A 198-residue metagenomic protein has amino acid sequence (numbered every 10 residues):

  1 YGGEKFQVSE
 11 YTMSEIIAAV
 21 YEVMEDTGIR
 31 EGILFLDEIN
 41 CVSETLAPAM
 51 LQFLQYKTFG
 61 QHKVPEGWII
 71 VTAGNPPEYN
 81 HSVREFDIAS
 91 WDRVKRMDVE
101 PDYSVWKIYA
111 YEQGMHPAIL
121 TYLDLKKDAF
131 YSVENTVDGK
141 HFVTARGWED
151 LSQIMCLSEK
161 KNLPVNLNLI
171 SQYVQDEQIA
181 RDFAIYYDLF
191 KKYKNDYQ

Functional and structural regions predicted by a protein language model:
Y1-D128: AAA+ P-loop NTPase catalytic core and its hallmark functional loops
I16-V20, S158, F183, Y187: Generic hydrophobic, helix-prone segments enriched in Leu/Val/Ile
P48, A145-E149, E177, R181: Non-catalytic, well-ordered alpha-helical scaffold segments
G60-Q61, N80-D92, G139-P164, D188-K192: Short, Lys/Arg-enriched charge-dense amphipathic segments
K107-V174: Conserved AAA+ ATPase small/helical "lid" subdomain
N166, I170-K192: Non-catalytic, alpha-helical, charged scaffold/linker segments that couple or flank catalytic or architectural cores
N195: Short, functionally important secondary-structure microenvironments
